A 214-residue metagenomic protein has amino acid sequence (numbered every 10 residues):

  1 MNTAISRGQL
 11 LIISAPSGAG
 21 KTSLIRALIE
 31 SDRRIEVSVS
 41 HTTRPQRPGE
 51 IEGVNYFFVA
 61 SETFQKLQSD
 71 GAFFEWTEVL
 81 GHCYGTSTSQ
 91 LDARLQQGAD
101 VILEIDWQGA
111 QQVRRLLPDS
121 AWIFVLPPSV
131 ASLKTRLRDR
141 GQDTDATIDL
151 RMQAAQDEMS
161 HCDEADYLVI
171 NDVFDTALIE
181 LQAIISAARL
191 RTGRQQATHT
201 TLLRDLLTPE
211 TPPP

Functional and structural regions predicted by a protein language model:
M1-L10, R33: Extreme N-terminal, non-catalytic leader segments that precede Walker-type/kinase nucleotide-binding cores
A4, S160-P214: NTP-dependent small-molecule kinase module
S14-P16: P-loop (Walker A) phosphate-binding loop of NTP-binding proteins
K21: Conserved lysine of the Walker
L24-I25: Post-Walker A alpha-helix
I29-S38: Post-Walker A helix-loop "phosphate-sensing" segment adjacent to the P-loop in P-loop NTPases
T42-V101, W107-Q111: ATP-dependent small-molecule kinase phosphotransfer cores that center on conserved nucleotide phosphate-binding segments
V101-D106, R115-D139, I170-N171: Conserved phosphate-donor/acceptor-positioning beta-strand/loop module used by diverse small-molecule
